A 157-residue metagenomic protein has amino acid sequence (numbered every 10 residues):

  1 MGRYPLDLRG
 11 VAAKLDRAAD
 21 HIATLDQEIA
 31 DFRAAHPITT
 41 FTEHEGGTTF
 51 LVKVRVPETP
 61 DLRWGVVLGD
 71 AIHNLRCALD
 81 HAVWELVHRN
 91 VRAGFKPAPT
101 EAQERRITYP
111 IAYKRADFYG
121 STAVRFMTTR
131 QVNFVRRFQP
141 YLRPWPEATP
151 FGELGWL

Functional and structural regions predicted by a protein language model:
M1-I72: Charged alpha-helical initiation segments
T39-T42, F50-L157: Short non-catalytic regulatory patches outside canonical folded cores
